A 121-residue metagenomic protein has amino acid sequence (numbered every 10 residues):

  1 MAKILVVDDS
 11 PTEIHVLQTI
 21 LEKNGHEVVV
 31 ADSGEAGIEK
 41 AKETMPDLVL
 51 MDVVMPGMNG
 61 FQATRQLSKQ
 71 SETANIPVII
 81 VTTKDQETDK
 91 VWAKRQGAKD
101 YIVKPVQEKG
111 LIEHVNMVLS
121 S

Functional and structural regions predicted by a protein language model:
P11-V29: Two-component/phosphorelay signaling modules centered on CheY-like receiver
H15-Q18, Q62, D85-D100, K109-E113: Alpha4 helix (beta4-alpha4-beta5 surface) of REC/receiver domains from two-component response regulators
V30-E39, G60: Helix N-cap/capping motif at the beta->alpha junctions
E39, F61-A74: Short amphipathic alpha-helix used as the core "switch/output" element in two-component signaling
T44-L50: Active-site beta3 strand of CheY-like receiver
M55: Receiver (REC) domain active-site loop signature in two-component systems and cognate sites in sensor histidine kinases
K104: A Lys-centered signature of the CheY-like receiver
